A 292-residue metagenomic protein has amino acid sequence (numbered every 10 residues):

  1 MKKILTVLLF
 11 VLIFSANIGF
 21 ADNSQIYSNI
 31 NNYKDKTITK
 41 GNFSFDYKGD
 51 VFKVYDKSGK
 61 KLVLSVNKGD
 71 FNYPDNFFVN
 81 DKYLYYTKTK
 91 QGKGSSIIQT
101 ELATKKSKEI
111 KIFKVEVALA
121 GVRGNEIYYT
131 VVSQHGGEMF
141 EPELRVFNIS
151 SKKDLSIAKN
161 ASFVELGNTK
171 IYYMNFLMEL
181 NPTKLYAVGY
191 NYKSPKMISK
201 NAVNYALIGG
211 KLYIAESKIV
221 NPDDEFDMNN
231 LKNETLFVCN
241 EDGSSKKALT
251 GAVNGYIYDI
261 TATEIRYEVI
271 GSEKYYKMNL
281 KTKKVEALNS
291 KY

Functional and structural regions predicted by a protein language model:
M1-I4: Positively charged n-region of N-terminal signal peptides that target proteins for export
F14-Q25: Sec-dependent signal peptide cleavage junction
S24-Y27, K60-G69, K106-I112, K152-A158 (+3 more regions): A short beta-strand motif characteristic of beta-propeller blades
I26-T39, D70-D81, K114-G124, A158-T169 (+3 more regions): Repeated scaffold domains used in trafficking and secretory/extracellular systems, primarily beta-propellers
S44-D46, Y85-T87, Y128-V132, Y172-N175 (+2 more regions): Residue position within the beta-strands of beta-propeller blades
K48-V54, K88, G92-Q99, H135-V146 (+3 more regions): Structural motif
D56-G59, E101-K105, F147-K152, V188-K193 (+2 more regions): Short loop/turn segments that connect beta-strands within beta-propeller blades
T261, I265-Y292: Blade-level signature of beta-propeller repeat domains, shared across WD40, Kelch, NHL, RCC1 and BNR/Asp-box propellers
